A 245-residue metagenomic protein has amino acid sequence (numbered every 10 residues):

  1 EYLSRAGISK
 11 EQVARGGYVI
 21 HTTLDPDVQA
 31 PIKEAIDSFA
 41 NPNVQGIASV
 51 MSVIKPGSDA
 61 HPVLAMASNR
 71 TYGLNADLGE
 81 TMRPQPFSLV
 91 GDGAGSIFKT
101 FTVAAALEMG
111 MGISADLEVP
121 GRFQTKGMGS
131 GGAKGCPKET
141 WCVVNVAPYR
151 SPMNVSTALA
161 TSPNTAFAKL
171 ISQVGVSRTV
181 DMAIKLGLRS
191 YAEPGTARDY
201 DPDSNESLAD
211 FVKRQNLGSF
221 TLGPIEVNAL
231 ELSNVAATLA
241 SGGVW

Functional and structural regions predicted by a protein language model:
E1-R5, T23, D27: Long, well-ordered, tryptophan-enriched scaffold segments
K10-G16, P26-F101, A105-S156, T161-S162 (+3 more regions): Short pre-catalytic segments that frame enzyme active sites
T23, I97, E226-A229: Alpha-helical architecture
D27, P31, R178, E231: Charged catalytic carboxylate motif
V155, F167, S219, A229-L232: Short runs of predominantly hydrophobic/aromatic residues within well-ordered alpha helices that form helix-helix
N164-Y191: A small/polar active-site loop signature that marks catalytic segments
P224-W245: A conserved catalytic-loop motif detector
